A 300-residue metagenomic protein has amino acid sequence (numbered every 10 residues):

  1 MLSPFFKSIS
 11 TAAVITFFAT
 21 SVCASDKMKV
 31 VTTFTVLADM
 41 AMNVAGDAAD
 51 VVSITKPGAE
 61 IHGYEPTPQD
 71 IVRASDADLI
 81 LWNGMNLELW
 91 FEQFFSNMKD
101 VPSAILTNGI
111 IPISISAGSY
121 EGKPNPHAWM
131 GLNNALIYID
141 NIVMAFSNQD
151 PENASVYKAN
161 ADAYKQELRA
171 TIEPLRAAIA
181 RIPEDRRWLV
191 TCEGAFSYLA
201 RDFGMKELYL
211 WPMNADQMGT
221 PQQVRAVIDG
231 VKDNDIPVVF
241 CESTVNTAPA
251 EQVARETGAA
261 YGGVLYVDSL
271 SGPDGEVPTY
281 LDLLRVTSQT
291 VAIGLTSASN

Functional and structural regions predicted by a protein language model:
M1-S10: Bacterial N-terminal signal peptides that target proteins for export
A19-S21: N-terminal signal peptide c-region/cleavage motif recognized by signal peptidases
A24-N300: Extracytoplasmic metal-acquisition and chelation regions
